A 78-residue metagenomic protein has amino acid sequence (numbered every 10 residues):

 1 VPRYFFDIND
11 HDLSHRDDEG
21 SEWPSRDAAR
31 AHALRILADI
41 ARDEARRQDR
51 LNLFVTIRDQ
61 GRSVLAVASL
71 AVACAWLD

Functional and structural regions predicted by a protein language model:
V1-D17: Short aromatic-glycine-(Arg/Gly/Cys) micro-motifs in beta-strand/loop hairpins
D17-D18, A68: Short, well-ordered secondary-structure micro-motifs
E22-P24: Long, contiguous binding/interaction regions
I36-R46: Short arginine-rich
R46-D78: C-terminal structural segments of small proteins and small subunits
